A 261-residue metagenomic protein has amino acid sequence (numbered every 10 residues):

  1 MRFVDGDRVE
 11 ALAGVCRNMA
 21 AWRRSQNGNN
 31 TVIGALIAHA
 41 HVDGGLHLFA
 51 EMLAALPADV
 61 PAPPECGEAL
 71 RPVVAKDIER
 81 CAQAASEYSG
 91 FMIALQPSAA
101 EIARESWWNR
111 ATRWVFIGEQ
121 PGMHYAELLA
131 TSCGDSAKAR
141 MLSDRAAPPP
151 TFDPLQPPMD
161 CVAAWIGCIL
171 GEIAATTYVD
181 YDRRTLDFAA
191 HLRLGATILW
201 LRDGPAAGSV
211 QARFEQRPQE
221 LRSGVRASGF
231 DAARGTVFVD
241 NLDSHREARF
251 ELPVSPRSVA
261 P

Functional and structural regions predicted by a protein language model:
M1-P261: Short acidic linear motifs
